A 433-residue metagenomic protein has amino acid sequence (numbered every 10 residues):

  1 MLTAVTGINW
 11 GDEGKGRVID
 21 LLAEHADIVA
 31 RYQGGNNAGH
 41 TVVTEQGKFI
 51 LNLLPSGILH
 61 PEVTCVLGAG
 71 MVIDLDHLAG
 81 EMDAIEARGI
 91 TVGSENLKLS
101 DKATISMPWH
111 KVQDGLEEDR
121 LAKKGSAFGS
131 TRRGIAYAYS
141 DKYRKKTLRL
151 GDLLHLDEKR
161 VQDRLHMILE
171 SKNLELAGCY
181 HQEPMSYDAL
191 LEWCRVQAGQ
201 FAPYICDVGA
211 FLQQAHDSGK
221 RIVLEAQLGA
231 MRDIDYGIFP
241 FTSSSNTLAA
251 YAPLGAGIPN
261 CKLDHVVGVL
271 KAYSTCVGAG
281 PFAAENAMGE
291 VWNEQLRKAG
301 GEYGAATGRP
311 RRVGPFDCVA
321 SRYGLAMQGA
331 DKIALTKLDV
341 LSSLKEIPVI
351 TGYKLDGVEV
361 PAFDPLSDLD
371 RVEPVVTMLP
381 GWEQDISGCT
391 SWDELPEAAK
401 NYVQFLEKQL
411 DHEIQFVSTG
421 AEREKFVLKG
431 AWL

Functional and structural regions predicted by a protein language model:
M1-L433: Non-transmembrane, aqueous-exposed alpha-helical and coiled segments at domain scale
